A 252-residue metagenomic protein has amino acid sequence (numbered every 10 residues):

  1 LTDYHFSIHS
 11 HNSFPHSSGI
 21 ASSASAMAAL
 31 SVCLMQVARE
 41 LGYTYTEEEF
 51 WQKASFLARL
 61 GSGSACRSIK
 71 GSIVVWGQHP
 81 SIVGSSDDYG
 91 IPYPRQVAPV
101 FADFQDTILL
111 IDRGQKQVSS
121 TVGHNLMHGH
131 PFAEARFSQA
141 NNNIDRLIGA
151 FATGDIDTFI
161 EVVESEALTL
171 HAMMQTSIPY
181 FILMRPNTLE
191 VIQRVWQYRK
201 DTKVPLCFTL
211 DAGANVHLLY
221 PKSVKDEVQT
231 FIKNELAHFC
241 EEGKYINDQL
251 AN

Functional and structural regions predicted by a protein language model:
L1-T2, I108: An acidic intrinsically disordered interaction segment
T2-H16: Glycine- and acidic-rich phosphate- and metal-coordinating loops
F6-I8, F208, Y245: Generic structural signal for residues in well-ordered beta-strands
S7, N215-L219: A generic structural motif
P15-S17, S177, N215: Active-site-proximal beta-alpha loop/turn segments in soluble metabolic enzymes
I20-Y43: DPxDG-like acidic metal-binding loop motif
T46-K200, V204-L206, L219, S223-N234 (+2 more regions): ATP-dependent small-molecule kinase catalytic core of the GHMP/sugar-kinase superfamily and closely related
T209-A214: Short Gly/Ser/Thr- and Asp/Glu-enriched loop/turn motifs at secondary-structure junctions
